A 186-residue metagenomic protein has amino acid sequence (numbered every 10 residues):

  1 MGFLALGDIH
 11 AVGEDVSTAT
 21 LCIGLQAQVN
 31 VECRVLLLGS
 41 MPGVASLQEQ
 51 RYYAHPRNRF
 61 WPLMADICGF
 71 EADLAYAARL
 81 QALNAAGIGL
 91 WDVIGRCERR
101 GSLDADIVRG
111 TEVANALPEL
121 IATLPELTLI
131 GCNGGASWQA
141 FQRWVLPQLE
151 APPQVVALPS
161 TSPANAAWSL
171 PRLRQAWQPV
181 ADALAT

Functional and structural regions predicted by a protein language model:
G2-V31, P56, L103-N115, Q142-T186: C-terminal capping/extension of enzyme domains
V29-S40: Short, hydrophobic/glycine-enriched beta-strand segments
V31-C33, N84-A86, E126, A151: Residue-level preference for short coil/turn positions at secondary-structure junctions
P42-A45, G95-R99, G135-W138, T161-A164: Short, solvent-exposed loop/turn segments at secondary-structure junctions
A45-V108: Short, surface-exposed acidic-centric catalytic microdomains
A85-S137: Internal catalytic-core helix/loop-beta-alpha segment that presents or stabilizes conserved functional determinants
